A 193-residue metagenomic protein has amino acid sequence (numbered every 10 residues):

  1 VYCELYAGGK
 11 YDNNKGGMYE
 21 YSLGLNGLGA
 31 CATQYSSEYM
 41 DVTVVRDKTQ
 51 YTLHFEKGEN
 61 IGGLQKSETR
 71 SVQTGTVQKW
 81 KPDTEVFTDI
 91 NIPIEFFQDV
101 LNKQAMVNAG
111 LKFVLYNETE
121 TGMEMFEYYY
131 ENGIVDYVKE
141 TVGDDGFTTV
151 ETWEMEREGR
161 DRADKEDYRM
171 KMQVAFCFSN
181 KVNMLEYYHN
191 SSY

Functional and structural regions predicted by a protein language model:
V1-A7: Short conserved segment of the HATPase_c
C3, G17-E20, S179-N180: Short, functionally important structural connectors and interaction interfaces within domains
G8-E140: GHKL-type ATPase core
E95, N102-Q104, G110-Y193: GHKL/Histidine-kinase-like ATPase module
